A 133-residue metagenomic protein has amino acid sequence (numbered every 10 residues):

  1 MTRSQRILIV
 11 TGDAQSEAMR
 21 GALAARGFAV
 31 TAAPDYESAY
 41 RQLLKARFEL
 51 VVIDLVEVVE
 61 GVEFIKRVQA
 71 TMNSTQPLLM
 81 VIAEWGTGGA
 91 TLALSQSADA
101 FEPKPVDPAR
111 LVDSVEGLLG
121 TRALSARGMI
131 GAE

Functional and structural regions predicted by a protein language model:
D13-A32: Two-component/phosphorelay signaling modules centered on CheY-like receiver
Q15-S16, N73, E84-G89: Negatively charged, flexible loop motifs adjacent to catalytic sites in prokaryotic signal transduction proteins
P34-L50, V58: Acidic, metal-coordinating helix/loop segments flanking the phosphotransfer/catalytic sites of two-component signaling
E49-S74, G86: Conserved phosphotransfer microenvironments
V51, F101-E102: Two-component signal transduction core modules
E63, E84-F101: Alpha4 helix (beta4-alpha4-beta5 surface) of REC/receiver domains from two-component response regulators
V106-V115: C-terminal output helix
R122-E133: CheY-like receiver
